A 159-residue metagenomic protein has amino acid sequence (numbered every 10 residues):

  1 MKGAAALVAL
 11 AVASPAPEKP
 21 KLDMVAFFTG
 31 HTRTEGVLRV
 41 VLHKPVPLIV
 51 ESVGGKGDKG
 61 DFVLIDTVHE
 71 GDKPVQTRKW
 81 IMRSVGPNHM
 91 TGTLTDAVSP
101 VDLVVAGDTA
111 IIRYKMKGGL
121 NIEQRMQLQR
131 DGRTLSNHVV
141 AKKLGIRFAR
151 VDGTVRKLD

Functional and structural regions predicted by a protein language model:
M1-G3: Positively charged n-region of N-terminal signal peptides that target proteins for export
A5-P15: Hydrophobic h-region of N-terminal signal peptides that target proteins for export in Gram-negative bacteria
E18-H31, I81, R130: N-terminal helix-cap/turn-to-beta initiation motif at the start of protein domains
L22, L38-V41, K56, A141 (+1 more regions): Extended interaction-bearing regions that mediate binding to partners or small molecules
V25, P45-P47, G119, G132 (+1 more regions): Short coil/turn motifs at beta-sheet boundaries
F28-G36, S136-N137: A short, Trp-centered hydrophobic/proline-enriched beta-strand micro-motif
E35-K117, N121-Q127: Central antiparallel beta-sheet cores of small beta-barrel/beta-sandwich binding domains
M126-T134, H138-D159: Edge beta-strand at a domain terminus
